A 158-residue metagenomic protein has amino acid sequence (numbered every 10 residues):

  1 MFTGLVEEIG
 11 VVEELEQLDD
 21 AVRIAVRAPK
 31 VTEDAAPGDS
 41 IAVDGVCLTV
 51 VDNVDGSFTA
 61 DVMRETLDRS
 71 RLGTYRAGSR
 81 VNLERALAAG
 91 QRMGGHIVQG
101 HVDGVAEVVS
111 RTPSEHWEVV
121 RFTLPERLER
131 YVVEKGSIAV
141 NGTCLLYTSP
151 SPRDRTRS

Functional and structural regions predicted by a protein language model:
F2-D39, E115: Intrinsically disordered, low-complexity, positively charged segments
V22-R23, E107-F122, E126-S137, L146-S149: Intrinsic, low-complexity N-terminal interaction/targeting segments
S40, V46, R80, E84-L87 (+3 more regions): Short, surface-exposed secondary-structure boundary micro-motifs
T49-N53, A88-H96, L146-S149: Short, Lys/Arg- and Gly-enriched loop/turn segments at beta-strand edges
R64, D68-V105: Ordered, amphipathic secondary-structure segments that act as subunit-interaction surfaces in large macromolecular
Y147-S158: Single conserved hydrophobic/aromatic residue that forms the stacking wall/gate of nucleotide- or nucleobase-binding
